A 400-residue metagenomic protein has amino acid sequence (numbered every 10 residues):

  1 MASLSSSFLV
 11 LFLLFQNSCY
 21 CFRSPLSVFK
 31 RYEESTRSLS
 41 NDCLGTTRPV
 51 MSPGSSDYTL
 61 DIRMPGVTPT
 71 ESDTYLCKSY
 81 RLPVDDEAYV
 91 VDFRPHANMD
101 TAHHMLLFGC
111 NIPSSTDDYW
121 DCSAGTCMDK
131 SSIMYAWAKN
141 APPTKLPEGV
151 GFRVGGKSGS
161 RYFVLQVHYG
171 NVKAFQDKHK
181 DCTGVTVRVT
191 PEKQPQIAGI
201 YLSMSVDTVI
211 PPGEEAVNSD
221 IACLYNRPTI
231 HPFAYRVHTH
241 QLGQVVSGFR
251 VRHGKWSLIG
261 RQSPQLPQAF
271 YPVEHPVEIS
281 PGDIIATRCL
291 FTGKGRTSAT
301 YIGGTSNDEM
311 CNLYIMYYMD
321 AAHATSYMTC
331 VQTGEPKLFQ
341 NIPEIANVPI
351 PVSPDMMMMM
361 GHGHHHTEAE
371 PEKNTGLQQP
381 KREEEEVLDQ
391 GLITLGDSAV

Functional and structural regions predicted by a protein language model:
M1-L4, S398-V400: A positional/structural detector of protein chain ends, strongest at the extreme C-terminus and weakly at the extreme
S3-C21: Cleavable N-terminal signal peptides of Sec/SRP-targeted secreted and luminal proteins
Y20-V400: Beta-strand-centric surfaces of beta-sandwich/beta-rich domains
